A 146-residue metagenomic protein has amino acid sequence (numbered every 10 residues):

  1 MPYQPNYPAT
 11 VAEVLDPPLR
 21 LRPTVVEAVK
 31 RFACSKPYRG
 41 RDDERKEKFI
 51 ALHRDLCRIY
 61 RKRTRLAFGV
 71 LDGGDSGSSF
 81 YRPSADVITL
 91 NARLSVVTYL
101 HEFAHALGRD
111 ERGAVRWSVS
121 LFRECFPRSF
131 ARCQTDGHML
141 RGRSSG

Functional and structural regions predicted by a protein language model:
M1-V26, V119: N-terminal low-structure segments adjacent to metalloprotease catalytic domains across cellular compartments
T10, V14, T24, A28 (+3 more regions): Charge-rich, solvent-exposed alpha-helical interaction surfaces
V25-G40: A short, surface-exposed helix-loop junction/capping segment
A51-D86: Catalytic zinc-binding patch centered on the HExxH motif and its immediate surroundings that defines zinc-dependent
V97-R109: Active-site recognition of the HExxH zinc-binding catalytic motif
R109-G146: Post-HExxH zinc-binding segment in Zn-dependent metallohydrolases
